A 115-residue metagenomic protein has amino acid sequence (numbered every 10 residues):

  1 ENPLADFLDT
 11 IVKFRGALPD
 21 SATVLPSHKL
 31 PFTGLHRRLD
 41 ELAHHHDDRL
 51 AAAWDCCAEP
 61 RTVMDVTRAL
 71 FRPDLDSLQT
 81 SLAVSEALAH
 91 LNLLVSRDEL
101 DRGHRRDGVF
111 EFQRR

Functional and structural regions predicted by a protein language model:
E1-L50: Metallo-beta-lactamase
A52-R115: C-terminal regulatory/interaction regions
